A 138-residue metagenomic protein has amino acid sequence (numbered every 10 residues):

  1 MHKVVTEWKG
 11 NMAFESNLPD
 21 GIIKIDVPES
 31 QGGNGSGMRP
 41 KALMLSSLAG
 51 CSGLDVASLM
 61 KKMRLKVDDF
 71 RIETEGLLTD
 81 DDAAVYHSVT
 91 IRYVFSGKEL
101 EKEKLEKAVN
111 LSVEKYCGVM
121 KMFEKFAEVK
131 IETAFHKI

Functional and structural regions predicted by a protein language model:
M1-S46, A57-I138: Extended beta-strand/beta-hairpin segments
